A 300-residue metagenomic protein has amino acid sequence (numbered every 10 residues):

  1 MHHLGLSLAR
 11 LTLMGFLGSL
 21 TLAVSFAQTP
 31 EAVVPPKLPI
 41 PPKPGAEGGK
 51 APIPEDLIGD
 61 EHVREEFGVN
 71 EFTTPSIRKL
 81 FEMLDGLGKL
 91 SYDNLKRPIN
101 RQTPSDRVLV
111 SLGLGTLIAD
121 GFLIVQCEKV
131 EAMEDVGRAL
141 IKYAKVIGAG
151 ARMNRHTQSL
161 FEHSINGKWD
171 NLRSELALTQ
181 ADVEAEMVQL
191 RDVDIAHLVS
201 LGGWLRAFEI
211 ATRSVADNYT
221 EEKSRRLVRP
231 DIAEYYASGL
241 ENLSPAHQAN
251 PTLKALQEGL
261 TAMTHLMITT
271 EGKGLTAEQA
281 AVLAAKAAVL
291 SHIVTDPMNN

Functional and structural regions predicted by a protein language model:
M1-A9: N-terminal secretory signal peptides that target proteins for export/translocation
R10-A23: Bacterial N-terminal signal peptides
S25-A27: Boundary at the C-terminal end of the N-terminal hydrophobic targeting segment
E31, S244-N300: A cross-kingdom marker for long, charged
A32-L160: N-terminal Sec/ER secretory leader and immediately downstream segment of secreted/extracellular precursors
G121-E128, I147, A151, E186-L190 (+4 more regions): Secondary-structure edge/capping motif, primarily at the C-terminal ends of alpha-helices and the immediately following
E134-R138, Q158-S159, L198-L201, K223-P230 (+2 more regions): Short, charged, amphipathic alpha-helical segments
H163-A246: Extended amphipathic alpha-helical interaction segments
